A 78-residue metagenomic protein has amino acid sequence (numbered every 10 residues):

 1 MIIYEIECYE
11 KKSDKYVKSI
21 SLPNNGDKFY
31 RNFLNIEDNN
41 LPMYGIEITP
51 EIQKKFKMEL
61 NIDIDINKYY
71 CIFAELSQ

Functional and structural regions predicted by a protein language model:
I3-F33: N-terminal acidic leader/helix
N32-Q78: Acidic, low-complexity intrinsically disordered segments
